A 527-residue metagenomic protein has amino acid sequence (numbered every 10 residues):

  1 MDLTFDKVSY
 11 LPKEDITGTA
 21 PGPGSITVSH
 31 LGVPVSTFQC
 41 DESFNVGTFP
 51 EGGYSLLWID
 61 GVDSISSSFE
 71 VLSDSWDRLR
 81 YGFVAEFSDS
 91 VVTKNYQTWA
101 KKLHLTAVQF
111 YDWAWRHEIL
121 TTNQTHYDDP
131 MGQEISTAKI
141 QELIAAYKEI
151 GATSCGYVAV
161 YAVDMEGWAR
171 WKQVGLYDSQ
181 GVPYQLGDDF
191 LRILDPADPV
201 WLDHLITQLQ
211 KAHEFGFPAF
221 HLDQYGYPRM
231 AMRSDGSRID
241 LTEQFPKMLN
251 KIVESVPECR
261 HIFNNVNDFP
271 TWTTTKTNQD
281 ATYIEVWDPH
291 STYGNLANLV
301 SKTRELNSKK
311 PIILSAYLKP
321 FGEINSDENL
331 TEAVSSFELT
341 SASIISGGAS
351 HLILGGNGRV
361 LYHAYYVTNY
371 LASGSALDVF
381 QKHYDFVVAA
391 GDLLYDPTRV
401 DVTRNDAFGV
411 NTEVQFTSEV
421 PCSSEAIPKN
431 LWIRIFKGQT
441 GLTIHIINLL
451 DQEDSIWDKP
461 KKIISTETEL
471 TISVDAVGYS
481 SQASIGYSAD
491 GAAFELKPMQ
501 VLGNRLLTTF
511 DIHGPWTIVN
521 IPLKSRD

Functional and structural regions predicted by a protein language model:
I65-R116: An acidic-aromatic substrate-binding cleft motif
R78-V91, T121-T137, G187-D203, G226 (+3 more regions): The substrate-binding groove and active-site-proximal loops of carbohydrate-active enzymes, especially glycoside
E86-D89, G156-F215: Active-site-adjacent "subsite" loops/lids of carbohydrate-active enzymes
A114-V160, I239-Q244: Aromatic-lined substrate-binding rim segments of carbohydrate-active enzymes
A197-A281, W287-N298: Active-site neighborhood of glycoside hydrolase catalytic domains
K310-T403: Aromatic/acidic polysaccharide-binding cleft in carbohydrate-active enzymes
V414-G478, T517: Carbohydrate-binding surface patches
Q500-D527: C-terminal beta-strand-rich structural cap/linker in extracellular carbohydrate-active enzymes
